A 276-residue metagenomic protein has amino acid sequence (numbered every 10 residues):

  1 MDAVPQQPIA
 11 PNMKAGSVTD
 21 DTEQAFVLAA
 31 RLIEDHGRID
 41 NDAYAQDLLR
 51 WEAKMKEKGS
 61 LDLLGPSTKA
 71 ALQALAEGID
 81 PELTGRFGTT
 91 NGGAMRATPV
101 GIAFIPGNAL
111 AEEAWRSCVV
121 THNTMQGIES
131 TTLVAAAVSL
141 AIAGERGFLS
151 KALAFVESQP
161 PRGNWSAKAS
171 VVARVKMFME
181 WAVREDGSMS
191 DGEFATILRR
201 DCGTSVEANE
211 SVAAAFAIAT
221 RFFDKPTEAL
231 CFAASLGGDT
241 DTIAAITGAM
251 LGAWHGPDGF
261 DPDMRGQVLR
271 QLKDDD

Functional and structural regions predicted by a protein language model:
M1-D276: Structured, active/binding-site neighborhoods that engage oxygen-rich ligands
